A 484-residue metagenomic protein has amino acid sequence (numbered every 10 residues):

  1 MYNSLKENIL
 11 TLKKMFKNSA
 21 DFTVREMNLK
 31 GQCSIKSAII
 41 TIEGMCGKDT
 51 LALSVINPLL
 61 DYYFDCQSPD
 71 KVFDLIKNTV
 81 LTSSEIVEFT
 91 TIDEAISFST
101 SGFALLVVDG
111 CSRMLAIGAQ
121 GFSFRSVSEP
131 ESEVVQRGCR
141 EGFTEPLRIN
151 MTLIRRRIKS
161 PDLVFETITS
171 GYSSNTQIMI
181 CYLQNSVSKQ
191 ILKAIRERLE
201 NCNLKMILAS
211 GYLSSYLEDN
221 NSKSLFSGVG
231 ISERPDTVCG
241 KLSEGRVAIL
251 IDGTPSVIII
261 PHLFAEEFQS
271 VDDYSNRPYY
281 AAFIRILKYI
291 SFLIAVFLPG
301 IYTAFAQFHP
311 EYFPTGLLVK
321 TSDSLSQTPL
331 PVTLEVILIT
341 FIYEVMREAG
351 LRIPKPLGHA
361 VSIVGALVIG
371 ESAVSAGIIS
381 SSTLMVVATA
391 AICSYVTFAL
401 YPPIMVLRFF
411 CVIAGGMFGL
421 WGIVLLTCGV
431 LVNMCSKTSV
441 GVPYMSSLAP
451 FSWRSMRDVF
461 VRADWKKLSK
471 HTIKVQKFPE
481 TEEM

Functional and structural regions predicted by a protein language model:
M1-F297, T315, C435-M484: Membrane-embedded alpha-helical signal segments
F292-Y312: Hydrophobic alpha-helical segments embedded in or immediately adjacent to the lipid bilayer of multipass inner-membrane
I301, P314-M484: Generic detector of multi-pass transmembrane helix bundles and their immediately adjacent loops in polytopic membrane
